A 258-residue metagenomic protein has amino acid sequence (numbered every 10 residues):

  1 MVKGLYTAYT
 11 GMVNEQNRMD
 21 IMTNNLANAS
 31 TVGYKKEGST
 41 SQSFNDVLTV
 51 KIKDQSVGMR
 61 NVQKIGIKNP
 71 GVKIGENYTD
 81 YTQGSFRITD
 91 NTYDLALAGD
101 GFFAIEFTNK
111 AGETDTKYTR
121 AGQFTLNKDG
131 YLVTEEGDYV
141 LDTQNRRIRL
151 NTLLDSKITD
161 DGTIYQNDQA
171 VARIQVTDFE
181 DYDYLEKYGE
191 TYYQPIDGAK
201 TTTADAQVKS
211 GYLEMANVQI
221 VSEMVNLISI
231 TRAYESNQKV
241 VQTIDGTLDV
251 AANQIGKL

Functional and structural regions predicted by a protein language model:
M1-L258: Amphipathic alpha-helical polymerization modules
